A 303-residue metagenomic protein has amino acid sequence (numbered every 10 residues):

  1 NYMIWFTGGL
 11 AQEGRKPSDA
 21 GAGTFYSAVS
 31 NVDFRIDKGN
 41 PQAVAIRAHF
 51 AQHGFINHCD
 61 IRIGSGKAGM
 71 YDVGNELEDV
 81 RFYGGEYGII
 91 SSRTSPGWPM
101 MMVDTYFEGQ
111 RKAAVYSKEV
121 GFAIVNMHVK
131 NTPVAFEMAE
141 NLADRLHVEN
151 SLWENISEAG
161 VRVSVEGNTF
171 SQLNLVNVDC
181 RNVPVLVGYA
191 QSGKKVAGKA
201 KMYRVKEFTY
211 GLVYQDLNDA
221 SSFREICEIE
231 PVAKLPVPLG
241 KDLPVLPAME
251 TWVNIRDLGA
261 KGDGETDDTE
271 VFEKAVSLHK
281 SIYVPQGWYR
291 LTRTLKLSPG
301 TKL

Functional and structural regions predicted by a protein language model:
N1-L303: Extracellular/periplasmic carbohydrate-active domains that bind, remodel, or depolymerize complex polysaccharides
